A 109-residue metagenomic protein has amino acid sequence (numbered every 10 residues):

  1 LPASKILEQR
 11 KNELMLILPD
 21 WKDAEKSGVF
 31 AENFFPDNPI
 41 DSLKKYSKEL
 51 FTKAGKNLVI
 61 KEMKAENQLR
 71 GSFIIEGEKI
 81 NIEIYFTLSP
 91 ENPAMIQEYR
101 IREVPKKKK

Functional and structural regions predicted by a protein language model:
L1-D20: Short, low-complexity N-terminal intrinsically disordered segments enriched in polar/charged residues
P2, K11, G28, L43-K45 (+3 more regions): Sparse, context-dependent recognition of short Cys/His-centered cofactor- or disulfide-binding micro-motifs
P2, L14, A31, K48 (+3 more regions): Short, flexible coil/linker segments at or flanking structured domains
P2, P19, P36, P90-P93 (+1 more regions): Proline-rich intrinsically disordered, low-complexity coils
R10, E25, P36, G77 (+1 more regions): Functionally constrained cores in energy, signaling, and assembly domains
D20-E66: Short solvent-exposed beta->alpha transition segments
K53, E62-K109: Exposed beta-sheet edge and beta->alpha loop/turn motif
